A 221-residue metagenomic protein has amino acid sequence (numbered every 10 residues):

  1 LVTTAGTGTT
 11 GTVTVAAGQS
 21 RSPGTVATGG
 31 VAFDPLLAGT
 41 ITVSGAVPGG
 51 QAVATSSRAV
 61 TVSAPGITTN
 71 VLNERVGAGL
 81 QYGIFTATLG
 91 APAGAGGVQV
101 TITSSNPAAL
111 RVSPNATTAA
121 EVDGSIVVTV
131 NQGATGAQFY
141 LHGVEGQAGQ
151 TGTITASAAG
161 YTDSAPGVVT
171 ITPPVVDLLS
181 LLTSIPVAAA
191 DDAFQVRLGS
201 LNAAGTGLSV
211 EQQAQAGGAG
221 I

Functional and structural regions predicted by a protein language model:
L1, T88-T101, S200-G220: A short beta-turn/strand-edge loop motif at beta-sheet boundaries
L1-T9, S104-V112, A116: Short, solvent-exposed loop/linker segments at beta-strand-coil boundaries, enriched for Pro/Gly and Ser/Thr
G6, G24-V26, F33, A108 (+5 more regions): Extracellular lectin-like interaction modules
T10, P23, T28, A38 (+6 more regions): Surface-exposed or flexible loop/turn and strand-edge residues in extracellular/cell-surface modules
V15-Q19, G24-L36, V128-Q147, I221: Short, hydrophobic beta-strand segments
L37-P48, F139-H142, G149-G160: A short beta-strand micro-motif common to beta-rich folds, especially ectodomain repeats
G50-G94, Y161-A203: Short S/T/G/P-enriched beta-strand
